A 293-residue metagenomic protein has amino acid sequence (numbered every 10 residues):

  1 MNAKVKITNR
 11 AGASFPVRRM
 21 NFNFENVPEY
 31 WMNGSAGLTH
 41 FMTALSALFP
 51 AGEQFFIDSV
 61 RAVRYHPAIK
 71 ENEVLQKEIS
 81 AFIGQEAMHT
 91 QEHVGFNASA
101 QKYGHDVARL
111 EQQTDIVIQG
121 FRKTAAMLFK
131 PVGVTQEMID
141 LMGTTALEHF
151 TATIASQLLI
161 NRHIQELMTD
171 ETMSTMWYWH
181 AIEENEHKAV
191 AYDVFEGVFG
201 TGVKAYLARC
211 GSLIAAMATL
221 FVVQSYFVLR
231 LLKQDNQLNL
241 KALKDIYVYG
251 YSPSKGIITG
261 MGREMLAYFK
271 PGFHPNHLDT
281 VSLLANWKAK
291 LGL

Functional and structural regions predicted by a protein language model:
N2-L293: Non-heme di-metal
